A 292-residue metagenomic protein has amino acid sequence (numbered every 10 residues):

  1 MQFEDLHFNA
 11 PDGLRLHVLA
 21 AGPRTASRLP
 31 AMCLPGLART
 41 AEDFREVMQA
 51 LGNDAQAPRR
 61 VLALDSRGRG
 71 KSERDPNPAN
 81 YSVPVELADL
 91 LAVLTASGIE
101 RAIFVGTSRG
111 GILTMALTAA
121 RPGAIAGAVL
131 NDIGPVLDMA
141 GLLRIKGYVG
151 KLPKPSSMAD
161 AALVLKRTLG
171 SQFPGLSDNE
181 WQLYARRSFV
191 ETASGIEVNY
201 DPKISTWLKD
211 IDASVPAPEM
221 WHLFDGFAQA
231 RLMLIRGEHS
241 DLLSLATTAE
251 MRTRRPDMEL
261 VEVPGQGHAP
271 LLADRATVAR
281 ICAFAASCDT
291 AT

Functional and structural regions predicted by a protein language model:
M1-A31, Q56-R59, I99-E100, A276 (+1 more regions): Alpha/beta-hydrolase fold catalytic core
L14, L19-R74: Conserved HGGG/HGGXW glycine-rich cap/lid loop of the alpha/beta-hydrolase fold
D65-R69, G134, P264-G267: Short beta-to-alpha linker loops that shape the active-site pocket of alpha/beta-hydrolase fold enzymes
P84-A102: Conserved acidic catalytic loop of the alpha/beta-hydrolase fold
E100-M139: Conserved hydrolase catalytic core segment
S156-D210: Conserved alpha/beta-hydrolase catalytic His-Asp/Glu region
E191-E250: Conserved serine/cysteine hydrolase catalytic core
Q266-R275: Catalytic histidine-centered segment of alpha/beta-hydrolase-like enzymes
